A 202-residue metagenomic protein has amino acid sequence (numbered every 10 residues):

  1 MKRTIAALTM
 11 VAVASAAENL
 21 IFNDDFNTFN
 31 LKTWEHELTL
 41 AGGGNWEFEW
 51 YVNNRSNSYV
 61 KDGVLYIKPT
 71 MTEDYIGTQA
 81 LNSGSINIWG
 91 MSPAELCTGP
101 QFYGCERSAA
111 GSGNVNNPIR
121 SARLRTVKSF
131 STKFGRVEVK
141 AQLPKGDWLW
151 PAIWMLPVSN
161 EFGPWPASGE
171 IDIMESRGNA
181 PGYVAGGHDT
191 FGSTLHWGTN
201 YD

Functional and structural regions predicted by a protein language model:
M1-A7: Sec-dependent signal peptide recognition, specifically the positively charged N-region followed immediately by
L8-A17: Hydrophobic h-region of N-terminal signal peptides that target proteins for export in Gram-negative bacteria
A17-D202: GH16 jelly-roll
